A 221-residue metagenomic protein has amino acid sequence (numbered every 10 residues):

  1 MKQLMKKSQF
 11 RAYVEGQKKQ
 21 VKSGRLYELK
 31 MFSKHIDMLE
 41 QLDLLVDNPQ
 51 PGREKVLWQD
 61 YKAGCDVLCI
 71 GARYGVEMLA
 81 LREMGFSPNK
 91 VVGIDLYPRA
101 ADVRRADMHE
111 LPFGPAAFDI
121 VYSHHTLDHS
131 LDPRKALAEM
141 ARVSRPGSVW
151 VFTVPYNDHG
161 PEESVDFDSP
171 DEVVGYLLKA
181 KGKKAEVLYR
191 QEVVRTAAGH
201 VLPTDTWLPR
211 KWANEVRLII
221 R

Functional and structural regions predicted by a protein language model:
K2-D60: Class I SAM-dependent methyltransferase Rossmann-like catalytic core, especially the SAM/SAH-binding loop
L68-E110: Class I SAM-dependent methyltransferase SAM/SAH-binding core
Y122: A conserved beta-strand element that flanks and buttresses the S-adenosyl-L-methionine
H125-T126: Short catalytic micro-motifs in class I SAM-dependent methyltransferases
R134-V149: A short glycine-rich, Lys/Arg-flanked "PGG" loop and its adjoining helix->strand segment in the class I
W150-Y176: Conserved class I S-adenosyl-L-methionine
G182-R195: Conserved S-adenosyl-L-methionine
R195-R221: Core SAM-dependent methyltransferase catalytic element
